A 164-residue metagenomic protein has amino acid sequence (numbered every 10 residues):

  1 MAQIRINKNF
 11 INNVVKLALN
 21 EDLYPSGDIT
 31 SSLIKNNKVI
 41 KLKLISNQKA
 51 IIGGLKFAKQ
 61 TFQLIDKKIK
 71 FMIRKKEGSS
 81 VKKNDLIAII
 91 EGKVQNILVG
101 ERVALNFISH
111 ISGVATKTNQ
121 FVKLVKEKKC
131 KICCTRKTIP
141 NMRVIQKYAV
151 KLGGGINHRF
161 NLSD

Functional and structural regions predicted by a protein language model:
A2-D164: Acidic/glycine-rich phosphate/pyrophosphate-binding loops and surrounding catalytic core that coordinate Mg2+
